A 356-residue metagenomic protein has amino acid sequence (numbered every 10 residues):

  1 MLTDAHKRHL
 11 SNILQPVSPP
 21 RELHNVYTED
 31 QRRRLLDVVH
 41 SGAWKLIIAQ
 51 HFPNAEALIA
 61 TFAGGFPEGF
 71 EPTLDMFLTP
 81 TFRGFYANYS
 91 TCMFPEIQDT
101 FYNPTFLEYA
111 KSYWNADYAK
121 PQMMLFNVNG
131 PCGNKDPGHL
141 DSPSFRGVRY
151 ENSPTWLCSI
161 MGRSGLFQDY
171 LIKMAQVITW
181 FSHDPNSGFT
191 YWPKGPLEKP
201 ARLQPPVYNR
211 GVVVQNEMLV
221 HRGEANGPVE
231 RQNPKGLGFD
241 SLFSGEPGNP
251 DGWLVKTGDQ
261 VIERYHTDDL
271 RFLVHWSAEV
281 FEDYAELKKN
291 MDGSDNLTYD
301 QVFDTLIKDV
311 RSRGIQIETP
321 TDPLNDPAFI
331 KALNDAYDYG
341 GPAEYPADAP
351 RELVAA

Functional and structural regions predicted by a protein language model:
L2-R8, D30-Y113, M124-F126, G133-D136: Non-heme Fe(II)-dependent double-stranded beta-helix
A5-P16, N25: Cationic-aromatic interfacial patches
Q15-P19, F82-M93, P121, M174 (+1 more regions): Glycine-rich, often proline-containing surface loops adjacent to acidic residues and nearby aromatics that form
R21-Y27: Short amphipathic
Q50-P80, H139-M161, N226-V261: Charged, glycine/proline-rich intrinsically disordered loops and linkers
K111-P121, P131-D240: Catalytic core of non-heme Fe(II) oxygenases with the double-stranded beta-helix
M124, V177-T179, V274-A278: A structural signal for short, well-ordered beta-strand segments
P185-L353: Catalytic core of Fe(II)/2-oxoglutarate
